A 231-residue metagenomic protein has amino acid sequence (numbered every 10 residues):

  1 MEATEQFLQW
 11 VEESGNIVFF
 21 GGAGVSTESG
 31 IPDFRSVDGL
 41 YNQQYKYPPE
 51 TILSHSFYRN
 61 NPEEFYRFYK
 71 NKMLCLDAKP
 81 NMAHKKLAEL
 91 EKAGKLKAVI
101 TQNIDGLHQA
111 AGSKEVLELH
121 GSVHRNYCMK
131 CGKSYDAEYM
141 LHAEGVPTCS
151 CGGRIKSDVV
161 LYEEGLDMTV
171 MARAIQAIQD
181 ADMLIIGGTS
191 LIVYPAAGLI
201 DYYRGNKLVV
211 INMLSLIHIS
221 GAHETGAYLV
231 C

Functional and structural regions predicted by a protein language model:
M1-H223: Conserved catalytic core of sirtuin-type NAD+-dependent deacylases
G221-C231: Positively charged, low-complexity/disordered segments
